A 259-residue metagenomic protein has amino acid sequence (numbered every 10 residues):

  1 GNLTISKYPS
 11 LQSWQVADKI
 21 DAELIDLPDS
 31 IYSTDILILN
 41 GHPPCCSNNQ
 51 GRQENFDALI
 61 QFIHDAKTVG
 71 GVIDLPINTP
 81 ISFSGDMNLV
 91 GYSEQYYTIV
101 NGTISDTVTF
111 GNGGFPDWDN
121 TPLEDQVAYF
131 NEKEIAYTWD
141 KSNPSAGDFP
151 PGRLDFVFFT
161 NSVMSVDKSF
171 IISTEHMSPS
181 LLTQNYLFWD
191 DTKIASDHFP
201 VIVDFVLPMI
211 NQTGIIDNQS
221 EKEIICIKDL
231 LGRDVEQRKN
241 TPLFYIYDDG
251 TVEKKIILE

Functional and structural regions predicted by a protein language model:
G1, R52-F62, Y92-Y96, P150 (+1 more regions): Stable alpha-helical elements in mature extracytoplasmic
G1-C45: Structured beta-strand-rich core segments of catalytic domains in phosphoester-bond hydrolases
K7, L24-S30, T160, V203-L207 (+1 more regions): Active-site beta-strand termini and strand-to-loop segments that position acidic
P9-L11, D18-I20, H42-N48, M87-G91 (+2 more regions): Solvent-exposed loop/turn segments at secondary-structure junctions within structured extracellular/periplasmic domains
P28-H64, M209: Metal-dependent phosphoester/phosphodiester hydrolase catalytic core
T68-I77, I81, L89-M209: Metal-dependent phosphoester-hydrolase catalytic domains
P208-D234: Residue-level detector of functionally pivotal "anchor" positions at catalytic/ligand-binding pockets or at interdomain
P242-E259: C-terminal tail/sorting-segment detector
